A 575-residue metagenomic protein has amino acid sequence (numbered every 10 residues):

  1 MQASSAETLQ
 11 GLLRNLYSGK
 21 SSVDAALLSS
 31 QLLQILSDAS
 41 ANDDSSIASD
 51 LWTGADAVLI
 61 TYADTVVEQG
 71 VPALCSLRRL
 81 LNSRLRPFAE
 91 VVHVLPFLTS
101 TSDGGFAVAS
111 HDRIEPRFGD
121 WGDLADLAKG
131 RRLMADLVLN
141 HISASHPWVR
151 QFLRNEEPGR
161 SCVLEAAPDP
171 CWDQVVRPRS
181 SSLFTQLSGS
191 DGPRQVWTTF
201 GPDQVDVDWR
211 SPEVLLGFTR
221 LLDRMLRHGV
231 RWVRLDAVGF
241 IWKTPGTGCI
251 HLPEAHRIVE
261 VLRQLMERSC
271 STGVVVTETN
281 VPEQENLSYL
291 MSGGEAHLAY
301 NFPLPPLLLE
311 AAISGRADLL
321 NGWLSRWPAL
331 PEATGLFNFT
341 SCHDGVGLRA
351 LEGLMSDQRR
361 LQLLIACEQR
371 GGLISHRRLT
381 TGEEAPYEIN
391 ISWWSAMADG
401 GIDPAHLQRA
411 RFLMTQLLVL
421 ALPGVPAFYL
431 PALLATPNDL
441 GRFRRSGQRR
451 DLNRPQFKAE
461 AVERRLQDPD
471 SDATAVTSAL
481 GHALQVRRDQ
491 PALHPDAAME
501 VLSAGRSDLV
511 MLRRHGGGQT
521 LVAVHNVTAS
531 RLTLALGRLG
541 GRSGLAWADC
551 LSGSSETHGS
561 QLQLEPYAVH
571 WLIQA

Functional and structural regions predicted by a protein language model:
Q2-L536, L551-A575: Active-site and adjacent substrate-binding regions of carbohydrate-active enzymes
R531, G540-S543: A short beta-turn/strand-edge loop motif at beta-sheet boundaries
S543-L551: Change to "...patches in solvent-exposed regions of secreted, membrane-anchored, or virion-exposed structural
